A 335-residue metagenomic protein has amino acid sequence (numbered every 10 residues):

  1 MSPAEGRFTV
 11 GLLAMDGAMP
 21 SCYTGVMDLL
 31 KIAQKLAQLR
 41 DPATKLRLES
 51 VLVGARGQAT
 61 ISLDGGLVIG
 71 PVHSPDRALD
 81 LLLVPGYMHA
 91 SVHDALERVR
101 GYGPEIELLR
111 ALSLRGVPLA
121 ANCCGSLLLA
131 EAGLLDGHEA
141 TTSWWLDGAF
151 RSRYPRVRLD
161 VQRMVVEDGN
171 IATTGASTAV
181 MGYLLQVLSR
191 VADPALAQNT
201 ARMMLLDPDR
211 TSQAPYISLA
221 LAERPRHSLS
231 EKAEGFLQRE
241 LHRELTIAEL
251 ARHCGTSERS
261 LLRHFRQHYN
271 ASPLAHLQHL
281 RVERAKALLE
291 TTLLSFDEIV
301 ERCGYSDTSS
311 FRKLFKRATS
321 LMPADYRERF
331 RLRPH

Functional and structural regions predicted by a protein language model:
M1-A130: N-terminal functional module of multi-domain proteins
D136-Q162: A conserved active-site-flanking secondary-structure segment within enzyme catalytic domains
R153-V191: Amphipathic alpha-helical segments enriched in hydrophobic/aromatic residues interleaved with Lys/Arg
R163-T174, V191-G235, R239, R252-H253 (+2 more regions): Short, Lys/Arg-enriched, Trp-marked, Pro/Gly-tolerant hinge/linker segments that flank
S189-D193, K232-T246, F265, K286-S295 (+2 more regions): Basic, amphipathic alpha-helical hairpins
F236-Q238, I247-L280, V300-D325: Basic/polar phosphate-binding segments, predominantly the helix-turn-helix DNA-binding elements of transcriptional
L277-K286, D325-H335: Short, basic, alpha-helical segments at the C-terminal edge of helix-turn-helix-like DNA-binding modules
